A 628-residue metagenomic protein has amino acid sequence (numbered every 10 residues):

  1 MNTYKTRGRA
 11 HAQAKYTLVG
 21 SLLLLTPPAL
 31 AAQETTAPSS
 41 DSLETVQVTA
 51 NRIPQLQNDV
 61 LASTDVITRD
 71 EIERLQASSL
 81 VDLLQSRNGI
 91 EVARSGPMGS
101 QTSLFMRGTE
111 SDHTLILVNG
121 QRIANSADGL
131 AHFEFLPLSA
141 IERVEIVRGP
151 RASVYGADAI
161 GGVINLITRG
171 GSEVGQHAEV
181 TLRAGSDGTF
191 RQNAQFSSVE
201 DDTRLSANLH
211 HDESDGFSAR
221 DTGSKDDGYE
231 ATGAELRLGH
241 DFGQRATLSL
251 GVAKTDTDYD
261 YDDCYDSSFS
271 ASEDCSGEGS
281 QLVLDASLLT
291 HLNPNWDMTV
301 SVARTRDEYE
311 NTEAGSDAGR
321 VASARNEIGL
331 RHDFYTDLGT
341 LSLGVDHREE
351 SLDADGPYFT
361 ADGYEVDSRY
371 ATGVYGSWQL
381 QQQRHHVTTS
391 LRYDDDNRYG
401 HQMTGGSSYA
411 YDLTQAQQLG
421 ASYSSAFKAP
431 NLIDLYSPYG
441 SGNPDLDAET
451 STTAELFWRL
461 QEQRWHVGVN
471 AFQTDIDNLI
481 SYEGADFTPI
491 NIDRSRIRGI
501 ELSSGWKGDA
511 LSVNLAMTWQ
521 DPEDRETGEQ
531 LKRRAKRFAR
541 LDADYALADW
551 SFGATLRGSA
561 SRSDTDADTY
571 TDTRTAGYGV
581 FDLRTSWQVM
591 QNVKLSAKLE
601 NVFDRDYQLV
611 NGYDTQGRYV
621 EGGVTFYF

Functional and structural regions predicted by a protein language model:
M1-R87, S197-S198, T232, L284 (+1 more regions): N-terminal Sec signal peptide and the immediately downstream disordered periplasmic leader that contains the TonB box
T35, L380-V387, V467, Q473-D475 (+5 more regions): Gram-negative outer-membrane beta-barrel transporters
L80-L83, S100-F105, L117, H132-P137 (+4 more regions): N-terminal periplasmic accessory domains that precede and gate Gram-negative outer-membrane beta-barrel machines
V81, Q85-Q121: Extracytoplasmic beta-strand/coil segments of soluble accessory domains associated with Gram-negative outer-membrane
R122-R148: Short acidic/polar hinge/loop motifs at secondary-structure boundaries that mediate gating or recognition
A152-S153, N165, G171-G175, T181-R183 (+3 more regions): Periplasmic-side early beta-strands and strand-to-turn transitions of outer-membrane beta-barrels
E200, D226-S351, V467: Outer-membrane beta-barrel domain signature, strongest for Gram-negative TonB-dependent receptors and also present
S268-H291, V321-N326, R369, R398 (+6 more regions): Outer-membrane beta-barrel signature, preferentially recognizing the C-terminal barrel domain of Gram-negative
